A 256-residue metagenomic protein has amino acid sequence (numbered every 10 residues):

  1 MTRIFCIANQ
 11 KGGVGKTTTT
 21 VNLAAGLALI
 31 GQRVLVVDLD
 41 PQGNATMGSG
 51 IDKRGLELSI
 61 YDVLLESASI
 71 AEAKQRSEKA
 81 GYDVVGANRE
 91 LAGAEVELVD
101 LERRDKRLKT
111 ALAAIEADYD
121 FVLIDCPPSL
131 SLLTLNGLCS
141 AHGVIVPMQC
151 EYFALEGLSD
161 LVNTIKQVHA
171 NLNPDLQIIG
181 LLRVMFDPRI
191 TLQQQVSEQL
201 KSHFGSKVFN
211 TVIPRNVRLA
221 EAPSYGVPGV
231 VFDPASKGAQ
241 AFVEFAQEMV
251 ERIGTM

Functional and structural regions predicted by a protein language model:
M1-M256: P-loop NTP-binding core
